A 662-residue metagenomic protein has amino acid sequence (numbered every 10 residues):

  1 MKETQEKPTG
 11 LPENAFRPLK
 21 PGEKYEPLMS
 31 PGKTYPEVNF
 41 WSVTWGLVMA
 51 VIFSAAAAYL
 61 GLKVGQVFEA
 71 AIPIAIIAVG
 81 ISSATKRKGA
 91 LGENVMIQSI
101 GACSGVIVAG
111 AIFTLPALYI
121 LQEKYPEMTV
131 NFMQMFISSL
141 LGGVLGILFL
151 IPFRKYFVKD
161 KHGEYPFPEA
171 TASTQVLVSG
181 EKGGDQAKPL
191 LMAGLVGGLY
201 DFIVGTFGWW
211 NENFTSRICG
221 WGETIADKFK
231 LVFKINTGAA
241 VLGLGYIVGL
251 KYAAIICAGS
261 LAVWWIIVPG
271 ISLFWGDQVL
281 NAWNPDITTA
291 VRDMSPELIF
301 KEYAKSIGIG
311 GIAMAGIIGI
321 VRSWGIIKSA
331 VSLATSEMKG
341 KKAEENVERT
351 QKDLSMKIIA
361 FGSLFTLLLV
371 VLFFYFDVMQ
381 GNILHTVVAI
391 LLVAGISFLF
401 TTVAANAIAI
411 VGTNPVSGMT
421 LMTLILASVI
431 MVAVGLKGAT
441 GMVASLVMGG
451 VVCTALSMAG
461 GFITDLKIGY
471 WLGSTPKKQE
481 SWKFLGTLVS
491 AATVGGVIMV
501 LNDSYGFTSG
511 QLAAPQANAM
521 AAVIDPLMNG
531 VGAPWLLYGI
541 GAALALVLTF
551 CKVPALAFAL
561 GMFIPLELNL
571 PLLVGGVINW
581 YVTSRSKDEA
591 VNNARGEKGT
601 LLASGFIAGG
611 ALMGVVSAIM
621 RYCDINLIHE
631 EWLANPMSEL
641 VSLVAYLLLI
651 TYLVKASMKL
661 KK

Functional and structural regions predicted by a protein language model:
M1-K662: Alpha-helical multipass membrane-protein architecture
